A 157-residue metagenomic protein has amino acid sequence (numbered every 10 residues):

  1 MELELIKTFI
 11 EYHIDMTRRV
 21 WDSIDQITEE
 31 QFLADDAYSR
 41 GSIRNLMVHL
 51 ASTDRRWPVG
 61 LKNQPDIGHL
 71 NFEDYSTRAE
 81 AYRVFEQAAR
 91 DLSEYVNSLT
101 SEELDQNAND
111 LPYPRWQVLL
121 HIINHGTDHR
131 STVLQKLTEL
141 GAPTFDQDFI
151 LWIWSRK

Functional and structural regions predicted by a protein language model:
K7-N71, D110-K157: Short, contiguous alpha-helical
I24, T28, V96-E103: A general structural signal marking secondary-structure boundaries and capping sites
V59, N63-S101: Helix-adjacent hinge/juxtasegments
D105-A108: A glycine-biased, small/acidic residue-tolerant capping/turn segment at secondary-structure junctions
